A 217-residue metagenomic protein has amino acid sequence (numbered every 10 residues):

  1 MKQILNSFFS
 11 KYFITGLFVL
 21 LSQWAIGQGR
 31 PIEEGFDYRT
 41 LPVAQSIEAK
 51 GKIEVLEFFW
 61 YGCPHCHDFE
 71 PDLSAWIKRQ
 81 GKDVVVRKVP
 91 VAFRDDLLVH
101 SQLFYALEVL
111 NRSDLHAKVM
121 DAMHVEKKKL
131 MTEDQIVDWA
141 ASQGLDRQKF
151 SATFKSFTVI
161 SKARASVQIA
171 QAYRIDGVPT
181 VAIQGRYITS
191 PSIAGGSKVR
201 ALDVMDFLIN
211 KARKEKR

Functional and structural regions predicted by a protein language model:
K2-D95, N210-R217: Extracytoplasmic thiol/disulfide redox context detector
L5, S142-R217: C-terminal cap of thioredoxin/glutaredoxin-like
S7-S10, T132, S156: Polar helix-capping/helix-linker motif
T15-F18, E133, A163: Generic alpha-helix initiation/capping and coil-helix boundary signal
Y61-H65, A92-D96, A122-E126, T158-V159 (+1 more regions): Solvent-exposed loop/turn segments at secondary-structure junctions within structured extracellular/periplasmic domains
G62, L73, I77-Q80, L107-N111 (+6 more regions): Sec/Tat-exported extracytoplasmic proteins
E70-I77, H100-F104, H116, M120 (+6 more regions): Extracytoplasmic/secreted envelope proteins and their assembly/folding machinery, especially bacterial periplasmic
R79-V109, S113-A141: Structural microenvironment flanking redox-active thiols in thiol-disulfide oxidoreductases
